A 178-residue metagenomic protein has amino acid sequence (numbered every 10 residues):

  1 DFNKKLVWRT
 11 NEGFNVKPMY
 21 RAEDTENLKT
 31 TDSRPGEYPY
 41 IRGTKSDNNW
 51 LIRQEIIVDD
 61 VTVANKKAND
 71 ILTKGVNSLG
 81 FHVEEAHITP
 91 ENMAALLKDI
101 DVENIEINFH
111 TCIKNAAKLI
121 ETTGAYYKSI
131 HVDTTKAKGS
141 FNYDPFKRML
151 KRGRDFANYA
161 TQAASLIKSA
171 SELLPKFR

Functional and structural regions predicted by a protein language model:
D1-R178: Catalytic alpha/beta active-site cores
